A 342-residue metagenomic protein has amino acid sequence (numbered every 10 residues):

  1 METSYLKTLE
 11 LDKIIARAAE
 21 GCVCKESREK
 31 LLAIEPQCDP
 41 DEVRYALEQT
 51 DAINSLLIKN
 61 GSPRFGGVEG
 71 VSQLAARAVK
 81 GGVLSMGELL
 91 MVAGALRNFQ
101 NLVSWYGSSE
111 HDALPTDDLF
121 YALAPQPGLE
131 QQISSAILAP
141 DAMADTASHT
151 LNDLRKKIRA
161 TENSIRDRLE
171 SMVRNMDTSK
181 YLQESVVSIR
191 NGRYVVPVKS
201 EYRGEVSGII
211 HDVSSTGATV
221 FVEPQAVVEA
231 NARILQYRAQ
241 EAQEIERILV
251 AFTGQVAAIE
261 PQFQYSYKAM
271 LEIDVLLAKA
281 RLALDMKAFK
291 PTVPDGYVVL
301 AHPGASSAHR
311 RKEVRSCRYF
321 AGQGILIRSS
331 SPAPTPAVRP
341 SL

Functional and structural regions predicted by a protein language model:
M1-T150, L154, I259-Q262, S266-A280: Conserved amphipathic alpha-helical "coupling/scaffold" segments that transmit conformational changes between domains
P125-D141, E229-V250: Extended, charged coiled-coil "arm/hinge" scaffolds of SMC/Rad50-like chromosome-maintenance ATPases and other large
N152-Y202: Extended, Lys/Arg-enriched charged tracts that mediate electrostatic binding to polyanionic substrates
M176-R193, V256-Y265, L282-Y297: Glycine/charge-rich, flexible interdomain linkers and switch-proximal surface loops that mediate coupling
V186, R190-F221, N231, T292-C317 (+1 more regions): SMC-family hinge/dimerization module
R238-E272: Non-transmembrane, heptad-repeat alpha-helical coiled-coil rod segments that act as dimerization/spacing scaffolds
Y265-V338, L342: Conserved NTPase motor "head" modules and their coupling/switch loops across ABC/AAA+ ATPases, GTPases, and GHKL ATPases
